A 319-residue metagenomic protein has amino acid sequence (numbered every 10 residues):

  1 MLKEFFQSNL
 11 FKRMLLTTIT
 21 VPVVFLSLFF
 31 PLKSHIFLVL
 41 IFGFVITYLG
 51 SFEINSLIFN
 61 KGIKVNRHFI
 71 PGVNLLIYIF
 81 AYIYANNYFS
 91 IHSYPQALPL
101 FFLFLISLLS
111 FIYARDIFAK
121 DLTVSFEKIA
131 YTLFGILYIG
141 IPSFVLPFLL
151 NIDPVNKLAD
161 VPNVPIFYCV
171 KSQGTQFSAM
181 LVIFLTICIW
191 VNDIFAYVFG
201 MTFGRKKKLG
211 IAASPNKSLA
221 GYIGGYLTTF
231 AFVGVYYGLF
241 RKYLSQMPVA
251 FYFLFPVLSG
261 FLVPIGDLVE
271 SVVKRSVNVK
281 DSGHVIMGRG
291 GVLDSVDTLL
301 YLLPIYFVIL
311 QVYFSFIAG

Functional and structural regions predicted by a protein language model:
L2-L258, I317: Membrane-embedded alpha-helical bundles of polytopic integral membrane proteins
A196-G200, K274, L302: Generic transmembrane alpha-helix signature in multi-pass membrane proteins, especially transporters/channels
S276-T298: Interfacial loop-to-transmembrane junctions
L300, P304-I309: Hydrophobic alpha-helical transmembrane segments of membrane transport and translocation systems, primarily multi-pass
V308-G319: Juxtamembrane boundary at the C-terminal end of a transmembrane helix
